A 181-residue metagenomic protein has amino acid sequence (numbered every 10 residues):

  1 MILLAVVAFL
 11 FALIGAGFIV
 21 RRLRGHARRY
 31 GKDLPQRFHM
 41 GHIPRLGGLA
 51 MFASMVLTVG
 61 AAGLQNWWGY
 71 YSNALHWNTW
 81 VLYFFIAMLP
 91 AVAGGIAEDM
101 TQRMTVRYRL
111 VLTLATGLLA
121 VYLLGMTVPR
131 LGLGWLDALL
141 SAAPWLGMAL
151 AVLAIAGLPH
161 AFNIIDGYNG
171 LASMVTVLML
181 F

Functional and structural regions predicted by a protein language model:
M1-F181: "…together with the soluble PPM/PP2C metallo-phosphatase catalytic core" -> "…together with the soluble PPM/PP2C
